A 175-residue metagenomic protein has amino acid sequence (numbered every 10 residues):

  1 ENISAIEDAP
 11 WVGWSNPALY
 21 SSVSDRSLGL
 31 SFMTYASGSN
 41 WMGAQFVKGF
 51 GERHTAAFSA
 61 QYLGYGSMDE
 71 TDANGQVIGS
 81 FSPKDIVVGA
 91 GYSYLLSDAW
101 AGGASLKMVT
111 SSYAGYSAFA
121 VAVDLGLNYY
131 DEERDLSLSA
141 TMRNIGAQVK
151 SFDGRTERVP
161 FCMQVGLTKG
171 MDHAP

Functional and structural regions predicted by a protein language model:
E1-N2, P17: Acidic, small-polar-rich N-terminal luminal/periplasmic segments of exported/outer-membrane proteins
I3-W11, D25-L28, M33-Y35, N40-P175: Outer-membrane beta-barrel porins/channels
W11-S22: N-terminal periplasmic accessory domains that precede and gate Gram-negative outer-membrane beta-barrel machines
